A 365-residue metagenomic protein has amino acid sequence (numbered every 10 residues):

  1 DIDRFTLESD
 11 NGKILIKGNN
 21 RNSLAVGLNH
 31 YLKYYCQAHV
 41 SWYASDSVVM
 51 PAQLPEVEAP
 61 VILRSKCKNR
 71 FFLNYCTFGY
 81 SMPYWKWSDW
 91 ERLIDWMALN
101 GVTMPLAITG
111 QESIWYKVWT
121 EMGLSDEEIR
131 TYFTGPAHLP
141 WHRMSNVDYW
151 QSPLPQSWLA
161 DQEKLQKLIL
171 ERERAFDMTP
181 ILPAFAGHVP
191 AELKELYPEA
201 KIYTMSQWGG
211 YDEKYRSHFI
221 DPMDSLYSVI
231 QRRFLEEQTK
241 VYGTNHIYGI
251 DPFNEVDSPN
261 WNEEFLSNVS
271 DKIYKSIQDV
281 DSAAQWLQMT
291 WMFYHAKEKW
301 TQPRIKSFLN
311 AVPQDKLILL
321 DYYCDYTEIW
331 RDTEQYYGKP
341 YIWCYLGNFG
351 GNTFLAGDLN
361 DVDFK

Functional and structural regions predicted by a protein language model:
D1-C67: Contiguous, structured surface segment used for ligand recognition
K13-G18, G79-Y84, Q156, W261-E263: Second-shell loop/turn segments in exported
R21, A25-N29, I94, Q166 (+1 more regions): Extracytoplasmic/secreted envelope proteins and their assembly/folding machinery, especially bacterial periplasmic
L24-G27, S81-P83, I329, T353: Short helix/loop capping segments that flank catalytic or ligand/cofactor-binding pockets
G27-N29, P83, K117-V118, L193: Short, conserved acidic/polar surface loops in the N-terminal third of protein domains
H39, Y43-P55, I62, L73-T77 (+2 more regions): Catalytic-core regions of glycoside hydrolase
C67-K86, M97: Active-site-adjacent substrate/metal-binding segments within catalytic domains of carbohydrate-active enzymes
